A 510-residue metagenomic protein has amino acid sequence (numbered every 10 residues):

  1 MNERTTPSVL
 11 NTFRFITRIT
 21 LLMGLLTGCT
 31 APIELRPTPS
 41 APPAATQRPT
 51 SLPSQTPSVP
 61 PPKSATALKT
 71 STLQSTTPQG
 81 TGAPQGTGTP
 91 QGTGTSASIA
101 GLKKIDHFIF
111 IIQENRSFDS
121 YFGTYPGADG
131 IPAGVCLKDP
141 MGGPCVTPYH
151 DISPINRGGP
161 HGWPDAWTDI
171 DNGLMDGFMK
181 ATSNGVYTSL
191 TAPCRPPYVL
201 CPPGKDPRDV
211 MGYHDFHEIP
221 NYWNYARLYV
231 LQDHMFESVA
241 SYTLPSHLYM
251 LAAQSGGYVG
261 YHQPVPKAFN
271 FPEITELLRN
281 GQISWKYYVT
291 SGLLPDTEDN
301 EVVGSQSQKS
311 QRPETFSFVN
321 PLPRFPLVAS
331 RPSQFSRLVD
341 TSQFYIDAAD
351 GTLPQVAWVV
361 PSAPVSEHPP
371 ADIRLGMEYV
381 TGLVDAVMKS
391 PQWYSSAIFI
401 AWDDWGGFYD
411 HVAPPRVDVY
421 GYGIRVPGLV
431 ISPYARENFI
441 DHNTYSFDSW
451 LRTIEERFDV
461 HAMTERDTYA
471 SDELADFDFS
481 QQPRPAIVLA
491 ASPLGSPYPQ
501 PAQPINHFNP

Functional and structural regions predicted by a protein language model:
M1-F13: N-terminal secretory signal peptides that target proteins for export/translocation
R14-L22: Sec-dependent signal peptide recognition, specifically the positively charged N-region followed immediately by
L25-G28: C-terminal motif of bacterial Sec signal peptides marking the signal peptidase cleavage site
A31-I33, P53, P57-G80, G86-P510: N-terminal pro-sequences and low-complexity stem/linker regions of secreted or lumenal proteins
I33-L52, S58: Short, low-complexity, disordered segments immediately C-terminal to signal peptides in bacterial exported proteins
